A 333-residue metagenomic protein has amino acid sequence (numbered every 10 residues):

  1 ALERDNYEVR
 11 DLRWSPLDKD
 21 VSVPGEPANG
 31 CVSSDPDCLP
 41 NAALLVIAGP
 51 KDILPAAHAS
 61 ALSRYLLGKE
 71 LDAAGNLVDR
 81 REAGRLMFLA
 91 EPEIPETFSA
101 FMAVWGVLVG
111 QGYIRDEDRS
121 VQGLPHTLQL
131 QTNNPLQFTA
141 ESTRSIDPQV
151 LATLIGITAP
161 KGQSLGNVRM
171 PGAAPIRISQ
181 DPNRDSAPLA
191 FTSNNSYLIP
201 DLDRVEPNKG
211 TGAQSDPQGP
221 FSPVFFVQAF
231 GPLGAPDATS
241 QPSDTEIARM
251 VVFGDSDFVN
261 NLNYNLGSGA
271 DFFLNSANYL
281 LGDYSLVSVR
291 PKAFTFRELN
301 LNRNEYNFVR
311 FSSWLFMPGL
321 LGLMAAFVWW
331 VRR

Functional and structural regions predicted by a protein language model:
A1-S285: Acidic, S/T/G-rich, low-cysteine, solvent-exposed domains in lumenal/extracellular/periplasmic regions of secretory
L17, V121-L128, L286-A293, S313-W314 (+1 more regions): Low-complexity, flexible helical/coil segments
L274, Y279-N302: Juxtamembrane amphipathic/hinge helix adjacent to a transmembrane helix
R297-R333: C-terminal signal-anchor/stop-transfer transmembrane helix together with its immediate cytosolic, Lys/Arg-enriched
